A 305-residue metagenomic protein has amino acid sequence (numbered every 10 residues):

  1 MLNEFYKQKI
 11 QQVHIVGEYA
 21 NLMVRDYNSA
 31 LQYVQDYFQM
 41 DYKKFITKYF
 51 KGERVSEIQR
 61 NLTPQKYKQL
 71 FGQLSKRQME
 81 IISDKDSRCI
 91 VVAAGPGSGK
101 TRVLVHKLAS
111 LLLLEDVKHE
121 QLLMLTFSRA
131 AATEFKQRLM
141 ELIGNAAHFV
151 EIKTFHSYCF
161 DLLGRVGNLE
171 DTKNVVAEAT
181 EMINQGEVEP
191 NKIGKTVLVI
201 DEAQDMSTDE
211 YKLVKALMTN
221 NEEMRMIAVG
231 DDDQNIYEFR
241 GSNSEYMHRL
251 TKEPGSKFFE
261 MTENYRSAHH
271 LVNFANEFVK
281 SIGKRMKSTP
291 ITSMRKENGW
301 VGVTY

Functional and structural regions predicted by a protein language model:
L2-N168: P-loop NTPase Walker
G72-S75, M79-S83, R88-P96, S256-E263 (+1 more regions): Inter-lobe coupling/hinge region of RecA-like P-loop helicase motors
D84, N174, M182-L198, T219-E222: Short basic/glycine-enriched coil/helix segment immediately N-terminal to the Walker B
L104, V117-A132, V150, V229 (+4 more regions): Conserved RecA-like ASCE P-loop NTPase motor core of nucleic-acid helicases/translocases
L111, C159, D205-D209, L213-V214 (+1 more regions): Catalytic P-loop NTPase motifs of RecA-like helicase/translocase cores
E151-S157, D171-M182: Conserved two-lobed SF2 helicase motor
I193-E210, M226-A228, D233: SF2 helicase catalytic motif II
K212-G299: Conserved RecA-like helicase ATPase core segment that couples NTP binding/hydrolysis to strand translocation
